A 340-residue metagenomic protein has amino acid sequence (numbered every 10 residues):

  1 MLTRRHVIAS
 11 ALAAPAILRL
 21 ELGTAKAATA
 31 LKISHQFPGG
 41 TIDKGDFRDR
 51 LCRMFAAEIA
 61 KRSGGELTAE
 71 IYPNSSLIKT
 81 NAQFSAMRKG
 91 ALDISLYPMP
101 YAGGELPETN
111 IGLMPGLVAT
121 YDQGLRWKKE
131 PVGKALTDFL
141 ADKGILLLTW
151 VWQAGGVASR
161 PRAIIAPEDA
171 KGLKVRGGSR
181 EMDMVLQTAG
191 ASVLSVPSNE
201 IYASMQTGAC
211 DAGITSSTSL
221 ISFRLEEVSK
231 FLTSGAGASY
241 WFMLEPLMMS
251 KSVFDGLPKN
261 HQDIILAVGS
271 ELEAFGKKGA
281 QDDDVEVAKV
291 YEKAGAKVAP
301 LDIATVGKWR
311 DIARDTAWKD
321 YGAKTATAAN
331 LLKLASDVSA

Functional and structural regions predicted by a protein language model:
L2, I8-L20, T24-Q123, V132 (+1 more regions): N-terminal secretory/targeting leader peptides
